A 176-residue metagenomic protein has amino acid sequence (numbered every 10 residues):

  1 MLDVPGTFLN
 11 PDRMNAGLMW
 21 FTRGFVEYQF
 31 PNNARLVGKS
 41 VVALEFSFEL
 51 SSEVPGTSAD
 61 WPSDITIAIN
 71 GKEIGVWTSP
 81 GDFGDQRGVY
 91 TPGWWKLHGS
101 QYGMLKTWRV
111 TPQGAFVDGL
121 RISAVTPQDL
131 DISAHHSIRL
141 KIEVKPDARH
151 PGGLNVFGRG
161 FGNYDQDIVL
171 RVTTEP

Functional and structural regions predicted by a protein language model:
M1-K96: Mid-protein regulatory/catalytic core that forms ligand/cofactor-binding pockets and protein-protein interaction
L9-M19, T78-S133, R149-H150: Extended, solvent-exposed segments with strong compositional bias
Q29-P31, N70, S133, K141-K145 (+1 more regions): A structural detector for beta-sheet-dominated domains
V41-V42, L105, I168-V172: Generic hydrophobic, helix-prone segments enriched in Leu/Val/Ile
V42-F46, D129, S133-P146: Short, well-structured beta-strand segments within conserved domains
V76, I122, L170-V172: Hydrophobic transmembrane signal anchors and adjacent membrane-proximal interface regions, especially in viral
E143-P176: Proprotein-processing/basic-patch segments
